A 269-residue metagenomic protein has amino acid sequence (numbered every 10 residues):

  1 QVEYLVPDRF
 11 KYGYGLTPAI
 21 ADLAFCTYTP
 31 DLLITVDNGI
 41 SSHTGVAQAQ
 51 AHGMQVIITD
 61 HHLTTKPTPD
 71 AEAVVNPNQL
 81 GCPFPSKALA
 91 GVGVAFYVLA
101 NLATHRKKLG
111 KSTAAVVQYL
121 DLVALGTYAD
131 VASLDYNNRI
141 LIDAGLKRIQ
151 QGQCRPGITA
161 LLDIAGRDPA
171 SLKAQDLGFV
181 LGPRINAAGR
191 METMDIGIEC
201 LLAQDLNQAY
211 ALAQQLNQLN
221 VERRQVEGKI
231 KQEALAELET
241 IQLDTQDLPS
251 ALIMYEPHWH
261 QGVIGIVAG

Functional and structural regions predicted by a protein language model:
Q1-L32, A51-H52, D70, T104-G269: Hydrophobic helix-and-loop "lid/oligomerization" segment in the mid-to-C-terminal part of catalytic domains
P7-D8, V36-G39, T59-H62, P77-Q79 (+5 more regions): Fold-independent oxyanion-binding glycine-rich loops and adjacent beta-strand/coil segments at enzyme active sites
T35-G91: Histidine/acidic-residue-rich, glycine-tolerant segments that coordinate divalent metal ions
P67-K108, V116-L125: Short alpha-helices
